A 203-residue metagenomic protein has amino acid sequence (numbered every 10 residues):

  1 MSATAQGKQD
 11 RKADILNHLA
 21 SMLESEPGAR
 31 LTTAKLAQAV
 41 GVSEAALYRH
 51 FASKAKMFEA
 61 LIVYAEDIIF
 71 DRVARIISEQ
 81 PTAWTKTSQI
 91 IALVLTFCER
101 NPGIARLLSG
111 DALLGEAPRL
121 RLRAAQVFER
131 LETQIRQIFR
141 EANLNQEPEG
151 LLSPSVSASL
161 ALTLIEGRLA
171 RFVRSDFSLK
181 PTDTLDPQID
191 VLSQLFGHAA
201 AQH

Functional and structural regions predicted by a protein language model:
M1-A39, K56-E59, I68: Basic, helix-initiating cap at the start of DNA-binding domains
M1-D10, A74, R174, A200-H203: N-terminal intrinsically disordered/low-complexity leader segments
R11, K54, L61, A65 (+8 more regions): Hydrophobic/aromatic residues within well-ordered alpha-helical segments
G41-F51: Short hydrophobic/aromatic patch on the recognition helix
A60, R75-G103, P154-A161: Hydrophobic alpha-helical connector segments
D67-F70, P118-N145, S155-S159, D183-D186 (+1 more regions): Amphipathic alpha-helical packing segments from all-alpha helical-bundle domains
L95, E149-R174, D183-L195: Hydrophobic alpha-helical segments that form the core of small-molecule binding pockets and/or dimer interfaces
E99-R119, A170: Amphipathic alpha-helical segments used for helix-helix packing
